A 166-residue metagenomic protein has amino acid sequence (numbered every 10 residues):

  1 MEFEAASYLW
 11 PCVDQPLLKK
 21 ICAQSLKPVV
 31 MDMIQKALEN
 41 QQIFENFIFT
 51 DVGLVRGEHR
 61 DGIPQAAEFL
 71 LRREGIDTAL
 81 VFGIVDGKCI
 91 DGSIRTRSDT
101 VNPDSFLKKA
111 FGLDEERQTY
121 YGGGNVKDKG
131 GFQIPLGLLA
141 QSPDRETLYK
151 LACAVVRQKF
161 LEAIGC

Functional and structural regions predicted by a protein language model:
M1-Q65, L71-G87: Glycine-rich, Lys/Arg-enriched anion-binding loops that position phosphate/diphosphate groups for phosphoryl
V55-C166: Glycine-rich, acidic loop segments that terminate in or are immediately followed by a histidine
